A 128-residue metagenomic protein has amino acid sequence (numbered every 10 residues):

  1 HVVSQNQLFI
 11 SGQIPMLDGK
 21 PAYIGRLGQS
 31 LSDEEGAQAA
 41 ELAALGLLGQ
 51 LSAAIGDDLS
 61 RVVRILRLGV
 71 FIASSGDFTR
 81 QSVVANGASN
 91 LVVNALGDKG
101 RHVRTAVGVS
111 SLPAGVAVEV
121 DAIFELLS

Functional and structural regions predicted by a protein language model:
H1-S128: Short, polar/acidic, helix-capping and beta-turn segments at strand->helix junctions that line the mouths
